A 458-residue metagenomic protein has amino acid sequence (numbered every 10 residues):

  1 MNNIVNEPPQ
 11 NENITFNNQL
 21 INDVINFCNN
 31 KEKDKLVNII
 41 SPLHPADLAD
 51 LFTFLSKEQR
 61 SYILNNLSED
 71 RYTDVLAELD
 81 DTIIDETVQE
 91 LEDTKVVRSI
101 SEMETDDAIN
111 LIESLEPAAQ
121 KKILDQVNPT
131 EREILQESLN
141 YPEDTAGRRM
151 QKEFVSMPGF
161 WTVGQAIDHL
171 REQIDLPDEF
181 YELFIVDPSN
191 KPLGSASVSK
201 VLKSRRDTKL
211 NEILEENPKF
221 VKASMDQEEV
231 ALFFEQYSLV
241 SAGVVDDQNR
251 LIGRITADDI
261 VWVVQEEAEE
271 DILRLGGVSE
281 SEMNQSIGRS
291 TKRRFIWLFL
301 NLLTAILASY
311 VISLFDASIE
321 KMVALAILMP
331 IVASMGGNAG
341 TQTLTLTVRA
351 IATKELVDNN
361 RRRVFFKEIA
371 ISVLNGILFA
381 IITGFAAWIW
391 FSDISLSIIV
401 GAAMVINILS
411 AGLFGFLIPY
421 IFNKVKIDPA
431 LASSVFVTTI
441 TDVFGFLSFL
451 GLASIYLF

Functional and structural regions predicted by a protein language model:
M1-R274: Hydrophobic packing positions in regular secondary-structure scaffolds
Q165-D168, F180, T439, F444-F449: Extended alpha-helical regions
V263-V264, A268-L413, L417-L431, V435-I440 (+1 more regions): Alpha-helical transmembrane segments and their membrane-interface boundaries that form or gate the permeation pathway
